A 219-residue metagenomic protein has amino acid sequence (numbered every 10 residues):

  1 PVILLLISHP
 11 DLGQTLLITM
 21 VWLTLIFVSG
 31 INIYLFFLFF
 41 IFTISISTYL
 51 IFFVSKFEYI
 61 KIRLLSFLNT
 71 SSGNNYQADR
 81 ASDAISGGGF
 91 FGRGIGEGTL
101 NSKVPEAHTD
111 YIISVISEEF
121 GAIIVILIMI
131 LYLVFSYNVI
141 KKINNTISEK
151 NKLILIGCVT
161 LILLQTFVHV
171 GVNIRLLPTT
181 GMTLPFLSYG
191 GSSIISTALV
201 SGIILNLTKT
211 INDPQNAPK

Functional and structural regions predicted by a protein language model:
P1-F52: Hydrophobic alpha-helical segments of polytopic membrane proteins
V2-H9, G89-G92, S117, V168 (+1 more regions): Transmembrane alpha-helix interface/packing and boundary motifs in multi-pass membrane proteins, characterized by
L6, S47, L131, T160-H169: Alpha-helical transmembrane segments of multi-pass membrane proteins
L16, V21-L35, T99-I124, G181-T197: Interfacial segments of multi-pass membrane proteins
L23-N32, L133-N144, I204-N212: Structural signal for the C-terminal ends of transmembrane alpha-helices and the immediately following loop
L38-I128, E149-K150: Hydrophobic, glycine- and aromatic-enriched re-entrant/interface helices and adjoining loop segments
K141-G181, L187: Loop-to-helix entry and N-terminal half of a specific, functionally important transmembrane alpha helix in multi-pass
H169-K219: A juxtamembrane structural motif centered on a specific transmembrane helix
